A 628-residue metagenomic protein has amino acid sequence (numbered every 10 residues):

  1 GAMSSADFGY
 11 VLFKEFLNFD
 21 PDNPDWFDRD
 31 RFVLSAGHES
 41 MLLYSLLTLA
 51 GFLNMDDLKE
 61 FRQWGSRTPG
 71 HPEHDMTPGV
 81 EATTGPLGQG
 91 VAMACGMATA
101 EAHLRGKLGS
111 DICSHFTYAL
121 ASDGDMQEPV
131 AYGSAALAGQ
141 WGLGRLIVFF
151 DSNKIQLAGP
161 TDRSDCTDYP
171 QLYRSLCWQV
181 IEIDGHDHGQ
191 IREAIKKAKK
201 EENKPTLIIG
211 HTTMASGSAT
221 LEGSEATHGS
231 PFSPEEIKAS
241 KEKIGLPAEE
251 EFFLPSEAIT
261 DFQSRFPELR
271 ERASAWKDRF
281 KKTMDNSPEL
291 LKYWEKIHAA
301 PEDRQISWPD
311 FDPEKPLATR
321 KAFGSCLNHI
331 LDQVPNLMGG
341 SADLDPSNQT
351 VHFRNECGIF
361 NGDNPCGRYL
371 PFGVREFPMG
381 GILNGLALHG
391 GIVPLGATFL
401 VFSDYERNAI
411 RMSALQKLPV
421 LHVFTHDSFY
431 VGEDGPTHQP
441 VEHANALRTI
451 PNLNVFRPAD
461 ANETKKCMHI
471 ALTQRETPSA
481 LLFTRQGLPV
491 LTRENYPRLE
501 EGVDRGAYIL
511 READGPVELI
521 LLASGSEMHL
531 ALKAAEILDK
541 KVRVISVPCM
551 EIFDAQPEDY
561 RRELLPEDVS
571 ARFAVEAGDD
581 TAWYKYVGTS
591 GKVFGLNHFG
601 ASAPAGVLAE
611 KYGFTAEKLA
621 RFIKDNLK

Functional and structural regions predicted by a protein language model:
G1-F116, S264-F266, R270-L482, G487 (+3 more regions): Thiamine diphosphate
F27-D28, T206-S218, E222-P301: Terminal amphipathic helices with adjacent charged low-complexity linkers/tails
S35, S122-D123, H186, R375 (+1 more regions): Structured loop/turn residues at secondary-structure junctions
Q63-M76, V80, M93, M97-T99 (+4 more regions): Thiamine diphosphate
T83-T84, A121-G124, Q179-D184, E225 (+1 more regions): Flexible, glycine/proline-enriched loop segments at strand-loop-helix junctions that form or flank small-ligand binding
A119, F149-S152, V423-T425: Short beta-strands and strand-loop turn motifs
L120-A121, F149, I209, S341: Generic enzyme active-site microenvironment
G124-V130: Short acidic, Gly/Ser-rich segments with clustered Asp/Glu that frequently serve as metal-coordination loops in enzyme
